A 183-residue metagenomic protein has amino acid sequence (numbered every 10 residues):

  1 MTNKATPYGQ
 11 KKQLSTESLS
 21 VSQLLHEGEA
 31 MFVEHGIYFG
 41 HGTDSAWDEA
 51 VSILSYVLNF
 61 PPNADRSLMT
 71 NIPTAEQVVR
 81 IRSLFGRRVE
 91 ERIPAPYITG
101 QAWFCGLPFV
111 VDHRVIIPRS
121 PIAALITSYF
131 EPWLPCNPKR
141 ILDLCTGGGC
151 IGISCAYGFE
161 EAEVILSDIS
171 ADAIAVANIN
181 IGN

Functional and structural regions predicted by a protein language model:
N3-C105: N-terminal auxiliary segments of SAM/dcSAM-dependent transferases
M69, V79-I179: SAM-dependent Rossmann-like transferase core, predominantly class I methyltransferases with a strong bias toward
N183: Conserved SAM-binding strand-loop segment of SAM-dependent methyltransferases
